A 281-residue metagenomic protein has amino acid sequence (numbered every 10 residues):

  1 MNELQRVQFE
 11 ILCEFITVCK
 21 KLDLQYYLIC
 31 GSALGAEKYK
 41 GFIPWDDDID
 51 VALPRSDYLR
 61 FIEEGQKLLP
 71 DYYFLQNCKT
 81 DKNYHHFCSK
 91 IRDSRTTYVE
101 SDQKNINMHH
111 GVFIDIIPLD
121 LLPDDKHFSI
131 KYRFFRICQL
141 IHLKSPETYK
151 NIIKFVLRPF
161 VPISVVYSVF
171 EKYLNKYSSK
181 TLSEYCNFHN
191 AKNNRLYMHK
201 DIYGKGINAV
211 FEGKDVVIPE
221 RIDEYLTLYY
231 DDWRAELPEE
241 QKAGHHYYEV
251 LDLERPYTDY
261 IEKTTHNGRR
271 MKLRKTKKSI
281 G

Functional and structural regions predicted by a protein language model:
M1-K20, G65-D124, L143-P146, K154-D231 (+1 more regions): Conserved catalytic core of two-metal-ion nucleotidyltransferases
M1-V7, W45-A52: The substrate-binding groove and active-site-proximal loops of carbohydrate-active enzymes, especially glycoside
I16-I49, Y58-L59, D201, L228: Active-site nucleotide-donor binding segment shared across nucleotidyl transfer reactions
L34, G41, D47, P54-L59 (+1 more regions): A surface-exposed partner-binding patch
G35, A52-P54, L119, V217: General alpha-helical segment detector with a strong preference for membrane-spanning helices and helix-boundary regions
A52-I62, T265-N267: Short, basic, helix/turn surface patches
K126-K131: A short secondary-structure junction signal
F135-K150: Short, cationic low-complexity segments
